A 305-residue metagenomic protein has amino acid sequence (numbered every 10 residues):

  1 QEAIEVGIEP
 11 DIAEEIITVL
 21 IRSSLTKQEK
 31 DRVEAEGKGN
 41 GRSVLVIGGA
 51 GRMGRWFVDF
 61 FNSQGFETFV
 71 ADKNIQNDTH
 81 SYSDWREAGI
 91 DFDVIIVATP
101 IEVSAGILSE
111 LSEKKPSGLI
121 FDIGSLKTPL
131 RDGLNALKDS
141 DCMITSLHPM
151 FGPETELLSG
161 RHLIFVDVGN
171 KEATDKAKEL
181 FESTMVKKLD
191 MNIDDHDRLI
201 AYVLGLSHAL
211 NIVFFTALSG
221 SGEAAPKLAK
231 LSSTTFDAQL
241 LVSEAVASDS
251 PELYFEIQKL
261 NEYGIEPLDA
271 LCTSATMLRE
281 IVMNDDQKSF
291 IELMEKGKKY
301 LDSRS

Functional and structural regions predicted by a protein language model:
Q1-S43, Q64-E67, D72: N-terminal hydrophobic or amphipathic helices and topogenic motifs
V44-G48: Conserved N-terminal Rossmann-fold NAD(P)-binding element of oxidoreductases
R52-M53: Hydrophobic/small residue at the entry helix of a nucleotide-binding pocket
W56, N62-S81: NAD(P)-binding Rossmann-fold cofactor-contacting core
W85-L137: Rossmann-fold NAD(P) dinucleotide-binding segment
L126-M191, D197-I200: Rossmann-fold dinucleotide-binding core
R161, T174-D175, L180, H196-G222 (+1 more regions): Active-site-proximal catalytic alpha-helix in oxidoreductases
K227-D302: Interdomain hinge/lid region at the active-site interface of Rossmann-like NAD(P)-dependent oxidoreductases
